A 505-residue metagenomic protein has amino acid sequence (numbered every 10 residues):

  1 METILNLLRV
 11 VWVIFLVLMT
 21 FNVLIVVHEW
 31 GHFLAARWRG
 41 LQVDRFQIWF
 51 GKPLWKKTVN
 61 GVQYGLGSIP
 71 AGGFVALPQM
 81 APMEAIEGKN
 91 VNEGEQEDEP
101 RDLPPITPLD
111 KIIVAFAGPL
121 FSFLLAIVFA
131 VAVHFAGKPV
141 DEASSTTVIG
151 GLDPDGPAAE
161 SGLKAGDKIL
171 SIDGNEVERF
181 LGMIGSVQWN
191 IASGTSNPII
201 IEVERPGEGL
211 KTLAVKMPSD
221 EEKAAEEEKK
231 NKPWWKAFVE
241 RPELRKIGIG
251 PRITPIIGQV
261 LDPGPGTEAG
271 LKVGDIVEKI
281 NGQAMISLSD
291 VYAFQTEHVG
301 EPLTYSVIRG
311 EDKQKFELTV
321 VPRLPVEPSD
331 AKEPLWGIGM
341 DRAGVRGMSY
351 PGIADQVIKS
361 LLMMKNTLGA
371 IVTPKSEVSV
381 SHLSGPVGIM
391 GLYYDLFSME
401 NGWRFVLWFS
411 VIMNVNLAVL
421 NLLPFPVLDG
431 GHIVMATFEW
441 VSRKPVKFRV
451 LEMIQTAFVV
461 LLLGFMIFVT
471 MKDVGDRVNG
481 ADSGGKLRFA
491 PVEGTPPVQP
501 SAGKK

Functional and structural regions predicted by a protein language model:
E2-I4, L8, E93, E97-L109 (+6 more regions): Functional transmembrane alpha-helices
R9-G94, L420-S442: Small-residue-rich helix-interface/hinge motifs
W12-T20, V411-I412, V459-F465: Alpha-helical transmembrane segments of integral membrane proteins
V27, W38, G73, L77-E84 (+5 more regions): Internal alpha-helical transmembrane segments
H28, L66, G118, A158 (+12 more regions): Terminal peptide-recognition signature
E95-A130, I172-P242: Interdomain regulatory linker/hinge segments that flank or connect interaction modules in polarity/junction/synaptic
I149-S186, T495-K505: Short extracytoplasmic
D153-D167, S186-N190, L261-D275, V291-F294: PDZ/PDZ-like domain micro-motif
